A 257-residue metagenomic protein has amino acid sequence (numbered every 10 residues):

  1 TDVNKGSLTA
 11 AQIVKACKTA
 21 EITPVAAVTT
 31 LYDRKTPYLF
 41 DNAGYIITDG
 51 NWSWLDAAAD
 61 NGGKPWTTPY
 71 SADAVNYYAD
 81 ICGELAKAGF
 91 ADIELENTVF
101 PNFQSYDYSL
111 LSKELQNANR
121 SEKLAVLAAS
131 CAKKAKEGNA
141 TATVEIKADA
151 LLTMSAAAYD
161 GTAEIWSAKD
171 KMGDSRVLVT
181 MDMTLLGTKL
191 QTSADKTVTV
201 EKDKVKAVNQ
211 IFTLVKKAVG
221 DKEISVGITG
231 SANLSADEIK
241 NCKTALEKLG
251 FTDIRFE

Functional and structural regions predicted by a protein language model:
T1, I93-L95, V177, I254: Hydrophobic residues within beta-strands of alpha/beta enzymes
T1-T29, F103-A142: Aromatic-lined substrate-binding rim segments of carbohydrate-active enzymes
D2-S7, D60-N76, K113-S121, K196-K202 (+1 more regions): The substrate-binding groove and active-site-proximal loops of carbohydrate-active enzymes, especially glycoside
A10, A128, M154-A168, V208-V215: Alpha-helical scaffolding within the catalytic cores of extracellular/periplasmic polymer-degrading hydrolases
T23-D33, E94-E96, R120-G161, V219-A232: Aromatic-lined carbohydrate-recognition surfaces of secreted/lumenal glycan-active proteins
L31-G83: Active-site-adjacent "subsite" loops/lids of carbohydrate-active enzymes
W66-N97, E164-K171, L249: An active-site-proximal structural segment forming one wall of the substrate-binding cleft that immediately precedes
A168-E257: Substrate-binding cleft of secreted/luminal carbohydrate-active enzymes
